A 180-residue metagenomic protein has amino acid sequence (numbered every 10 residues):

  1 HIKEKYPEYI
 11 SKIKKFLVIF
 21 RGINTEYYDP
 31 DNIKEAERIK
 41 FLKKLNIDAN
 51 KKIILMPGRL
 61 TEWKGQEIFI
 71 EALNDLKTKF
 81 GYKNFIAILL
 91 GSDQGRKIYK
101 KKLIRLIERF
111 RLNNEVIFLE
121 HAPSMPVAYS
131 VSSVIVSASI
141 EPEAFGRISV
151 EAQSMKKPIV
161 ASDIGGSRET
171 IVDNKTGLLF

Functional and structural regions predicted by a protein language model:
H1-V18, I23-P30: A short, active-site helix/loop in glycosyltransferases that binds the activated sugar's phosphate group
I23, P57, I86-K101: Glycosyltransferase donor-sugar binding loop
D29-I47, L103-I104: A short helix/loop element that forms part of the nucleotide-sugar donor recognition site in Leloir-type
K52-K77, K101, L178: A conserved mid-protein helix/loop that constitutes part of the nucleotide-sugar donor-binding site
G95-K100, N113-A122, A128, L178-L179: Active-site donor-binding acidic/aromatic loop of nucleotide-activated sugar and phosphosugar transferases involved
S130-A144, K157-P158: Acidic donor-binding loop of glycosyltransferase active sites
P158-A161, I171: Short hydrophobic beta-strand element within catalytic cores of glycosyltransferases and related nucleotide-activated
V172-N174, L178-F180: Conserved acidic donor-binding segment of nucleotide-sugar-dependent glycosyltransferases
